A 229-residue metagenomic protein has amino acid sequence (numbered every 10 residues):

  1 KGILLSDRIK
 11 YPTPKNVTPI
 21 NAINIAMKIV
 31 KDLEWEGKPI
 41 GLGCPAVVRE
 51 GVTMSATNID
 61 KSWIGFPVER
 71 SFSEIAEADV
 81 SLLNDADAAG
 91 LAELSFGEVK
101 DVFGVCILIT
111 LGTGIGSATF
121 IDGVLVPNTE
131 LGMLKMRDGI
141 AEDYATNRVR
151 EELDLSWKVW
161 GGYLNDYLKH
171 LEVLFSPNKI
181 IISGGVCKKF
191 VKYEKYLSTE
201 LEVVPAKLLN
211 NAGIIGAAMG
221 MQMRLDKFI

Functional and structural regions predicted by a protein language model:
K1-I40, V48-V52, V68-V80, A92-L108 (+1 more regions): ATP-binding/phosphotransfer module of carbohydrate and carboxylate kinases, centering on a glycine-rich
C44: Glycine-rich nucleotide/cofactor/substrate-binding loop typically near the N-terminus or early in the first domain
T53-G65: A charged helix-plus-loop insertion that forms the helical arch/lid used to bind and gate nucleic-acid substrates
N58-I59, N84, N210: Asparagine-centered polar/low-complexity signal
D85, G112, A217: Active-site glycine-centered loops adjacent to acidic/histidine catalytic or metal-binding residues that shape
G116: Histidine-centered metal-chelating micro-motifs
